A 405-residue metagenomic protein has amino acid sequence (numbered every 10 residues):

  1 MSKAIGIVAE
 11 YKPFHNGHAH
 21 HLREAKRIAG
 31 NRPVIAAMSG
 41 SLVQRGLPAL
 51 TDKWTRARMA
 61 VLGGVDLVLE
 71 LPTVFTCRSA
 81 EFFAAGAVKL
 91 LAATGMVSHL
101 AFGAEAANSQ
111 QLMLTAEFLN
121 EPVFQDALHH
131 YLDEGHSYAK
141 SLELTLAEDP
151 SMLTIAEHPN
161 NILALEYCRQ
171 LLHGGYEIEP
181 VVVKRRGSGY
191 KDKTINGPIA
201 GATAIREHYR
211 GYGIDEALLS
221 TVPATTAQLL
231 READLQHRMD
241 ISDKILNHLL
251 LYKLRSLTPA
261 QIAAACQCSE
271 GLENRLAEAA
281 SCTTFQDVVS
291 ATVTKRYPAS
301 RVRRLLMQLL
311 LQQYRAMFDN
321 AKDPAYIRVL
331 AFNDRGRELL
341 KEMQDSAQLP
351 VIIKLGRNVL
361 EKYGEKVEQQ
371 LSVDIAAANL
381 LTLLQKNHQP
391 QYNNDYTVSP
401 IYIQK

Functional and structural regions predicted by a protein language model:
M1-R56: N-terminal catalytic cores of NTP/NDP-binding nucleotidyl/phosphoryl-transfer enzymes
K26, A57-V61, R169, R206: Class I S-adenosyl-L-methionine
K26-R27, V61, V88, A92-A93: Non-catalytic positions within long, well-ordered alpha-helices that form the structural scaffold/packing of enzyme
R58-P72: A glycine-rich helix N-cap at a beta->alpha junction
L71-K405: Active-site cores that bind ATP or allylic diphosphates and position pyrophosphate for catalysis
